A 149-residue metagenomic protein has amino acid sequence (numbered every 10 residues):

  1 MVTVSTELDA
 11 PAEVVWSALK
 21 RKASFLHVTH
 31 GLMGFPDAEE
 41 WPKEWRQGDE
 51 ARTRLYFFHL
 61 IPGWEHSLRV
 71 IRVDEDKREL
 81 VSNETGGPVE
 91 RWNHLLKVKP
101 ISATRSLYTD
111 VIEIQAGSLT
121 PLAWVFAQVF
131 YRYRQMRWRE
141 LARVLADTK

Functional and structural regions predicted by a protein language model:
M1-Q47: Hydrophobic ligand-binding cavity/cleft-lining segments
M1-T3, G63-L68, E90-L95: Short, surface-exposed coil-to-beta transition loops
L8-A12, F57-H59, P88, I114-A116: Beta-strand elements of well-folded, non-transmembrane domains
P11, E75-D76, I101-R105: Short strand-connecting beta-turns/loops that link adjacent beta-strands
V15-L19, F25, T53, V70 (+4 more regions): Hydrophobic pocket/interface hotspot
L26-H27, P36-T85: Glycine-rich portal/gate segments that line the openings of hydrophobic small-molecule binding cavities
V81-V129: Beta-strand/loop substructures that line and gate deep hydrophobic ligand-binding cavities in soluble
V129-R137: A non-catalytic, amphipathic alpha-helix used as a structural packing/dimerization or gating element in enzyme scaffolds
